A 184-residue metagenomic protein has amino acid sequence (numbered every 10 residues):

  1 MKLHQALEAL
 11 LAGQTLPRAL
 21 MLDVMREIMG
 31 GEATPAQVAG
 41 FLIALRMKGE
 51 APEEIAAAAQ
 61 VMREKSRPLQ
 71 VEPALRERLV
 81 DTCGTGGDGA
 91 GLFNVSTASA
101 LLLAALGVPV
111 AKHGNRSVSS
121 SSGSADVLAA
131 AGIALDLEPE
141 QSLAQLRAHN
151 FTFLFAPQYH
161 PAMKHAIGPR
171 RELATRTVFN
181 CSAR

Functional and structural regions predicted by a protein language model:
M1-G91, L106, V110: Acidic, glycine/proline-rich low-complexity segments that act as flexible tails and inter-domain linkers
L3-H4, R18, S121, P139 (+1 more regions): Alpha-helix initiation and N-capping motif
A36, E53, A111, D136-L137 (+2 more regions): A local structural micro-motif
L42, F93-H149: A glycine-rich phosphate/pyrophosphate-binding beta-strand-loop-alpha-helix module
L69, P73, A131, A156-P157: Short alpha-helix boundary/capping motifs
G84-G89, G114-S120, Y159: Acidic, glycine-rich active-site loops and adjacent beta-strand->loop/helix elements that engage anionic groups
Q141-R184: Phosphate/diphosphate-binding glycine-rich loops and adjacent basic-rich segments that engage nucleotide
